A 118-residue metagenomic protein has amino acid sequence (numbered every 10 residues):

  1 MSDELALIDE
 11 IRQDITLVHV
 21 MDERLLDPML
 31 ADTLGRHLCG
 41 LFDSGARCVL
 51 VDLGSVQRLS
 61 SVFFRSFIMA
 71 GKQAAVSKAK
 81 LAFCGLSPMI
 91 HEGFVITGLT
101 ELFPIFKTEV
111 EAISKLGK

Functional and structural regions predicted by a protein language model:
M1-H19: Short beta-strand/loop segment at the start of cytosolic alpha/beta domains
I8-E10, V20, L41, L102-I105: Low-complexity, intrinsically disordered/propeptide-like segments
R12, P88, V110: Residues that form or immediately flank small-molecule/cofactor binding pockets and catalytic motifs
M21, G54, V110: Conserved catalytic submotifs in the C-terminal HATPase_c
R24-F103: Amphipathic alpha-helical interaction surfaces in cytosolic regulatory modules
P104-T108, A112: Short acidic-hydrophobic, aromatic-tinged amphipathic segments that line or gate anion-handling sites
L116-K118: A short, charged, amphipathic alpha-helix used as a generic interaction element across diverse proteins
